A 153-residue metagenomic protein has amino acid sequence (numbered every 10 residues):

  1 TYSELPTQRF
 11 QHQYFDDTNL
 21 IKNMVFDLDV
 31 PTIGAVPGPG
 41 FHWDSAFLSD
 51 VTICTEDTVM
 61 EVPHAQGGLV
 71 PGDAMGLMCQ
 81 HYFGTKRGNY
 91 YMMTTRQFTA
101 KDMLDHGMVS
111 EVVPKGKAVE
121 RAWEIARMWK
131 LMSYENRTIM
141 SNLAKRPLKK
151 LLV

Functional and structural regions predicted by a protein language model:
T1, P31, S45-F47, M103 (+1 more regions): Hydrophobic/aromatic residues within transmembrane alpha-helices of multi-pass small-molecule transporters
T1-L20, Q66: Glycine- (often His-adjacent) and acidic-residue-rich active-site loop that binds/positions the CoA thioester
N19-G67: Glycine-rich beta-to-alpha active-site loop
N23, W43-D44, L77, N89 (+1 more regions): Alpha-helical segments flanking ligand/cofactor-binding loops in enzyme cores
S45, D50-I53, Y90, T94-R96 (+2 more regions): Well-ordered beta-strand positions
I53-T58, V109-L152: C-terminal long alpha-helix characteristic of the crotonase
G76-K86: Hydrophobic, secondary-structure "cap" segments at the distal end of domains
T85-N89, F98-D105, S133: Short, structured loop/turn "capping" segments at alpha-beta junctions
